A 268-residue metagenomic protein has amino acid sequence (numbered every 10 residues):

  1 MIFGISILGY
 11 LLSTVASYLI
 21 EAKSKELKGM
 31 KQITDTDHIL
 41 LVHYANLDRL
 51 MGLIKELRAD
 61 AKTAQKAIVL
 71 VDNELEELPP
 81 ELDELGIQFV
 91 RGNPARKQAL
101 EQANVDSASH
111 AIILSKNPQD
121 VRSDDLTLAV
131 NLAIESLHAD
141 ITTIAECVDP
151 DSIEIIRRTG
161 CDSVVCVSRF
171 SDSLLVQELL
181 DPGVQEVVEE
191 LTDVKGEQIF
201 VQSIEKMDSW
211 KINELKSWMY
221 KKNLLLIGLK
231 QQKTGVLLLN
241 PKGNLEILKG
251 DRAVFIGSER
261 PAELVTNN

Functional and structural regions predicted by a protein language model:
M1-N268: Cytosolic regulatory regions of ion transport systems
